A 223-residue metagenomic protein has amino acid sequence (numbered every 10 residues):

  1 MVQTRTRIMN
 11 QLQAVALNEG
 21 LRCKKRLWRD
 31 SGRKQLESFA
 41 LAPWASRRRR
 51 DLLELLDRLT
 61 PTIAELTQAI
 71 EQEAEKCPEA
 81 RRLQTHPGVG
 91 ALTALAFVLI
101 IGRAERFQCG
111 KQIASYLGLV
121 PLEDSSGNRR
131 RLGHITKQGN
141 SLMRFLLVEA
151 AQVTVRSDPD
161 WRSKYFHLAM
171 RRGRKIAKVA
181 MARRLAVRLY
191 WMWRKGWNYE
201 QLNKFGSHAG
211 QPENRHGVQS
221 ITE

Functional and structural regions predicted by a protein language model:
M1-E223: A detector of single, family-specific signature residues that are central to catalytic or substrate-handling motifs
